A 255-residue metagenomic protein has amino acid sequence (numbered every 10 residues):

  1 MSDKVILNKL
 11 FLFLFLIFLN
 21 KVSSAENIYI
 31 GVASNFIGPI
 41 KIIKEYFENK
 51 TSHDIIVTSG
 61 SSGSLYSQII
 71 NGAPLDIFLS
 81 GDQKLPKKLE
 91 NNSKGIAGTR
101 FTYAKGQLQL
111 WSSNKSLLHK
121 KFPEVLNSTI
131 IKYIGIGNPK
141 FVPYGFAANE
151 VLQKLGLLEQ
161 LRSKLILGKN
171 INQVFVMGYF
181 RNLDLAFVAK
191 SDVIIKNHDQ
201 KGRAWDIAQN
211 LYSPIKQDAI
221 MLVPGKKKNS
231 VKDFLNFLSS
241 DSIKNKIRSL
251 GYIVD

Functional and structural regions predicted by a protein language model:
S2-F11: Bacterial N-terminal signal peptides that target proteins for export
F15-S23: Hydrophobic h-region of N-terminal signal peptides that target proteins for export in Gram-negative bacteria
E26-K50, I56-T58, G63, S67-A73 (+3 more regions): Exported/periplasmic ABC-transporter solute-binding proteins
L79: Short active-site segment of divalent metal-dependent hydrolases/proteases that encodes the spacing between
